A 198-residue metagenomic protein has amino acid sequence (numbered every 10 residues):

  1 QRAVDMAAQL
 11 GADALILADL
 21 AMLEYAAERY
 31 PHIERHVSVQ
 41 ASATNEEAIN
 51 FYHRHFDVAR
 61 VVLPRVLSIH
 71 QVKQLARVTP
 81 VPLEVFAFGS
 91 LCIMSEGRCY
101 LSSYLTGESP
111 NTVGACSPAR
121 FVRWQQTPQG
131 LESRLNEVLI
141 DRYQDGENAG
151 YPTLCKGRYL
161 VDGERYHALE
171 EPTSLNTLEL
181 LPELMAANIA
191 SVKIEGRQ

Functional and structural regions predicted by a protein language model:
Q1-A43, V62, V66-S191, Q198: Active-site pocket-lining/capping segments in soluble small-molecule metabolic enzymes
N45-A48: Conserved nucleotide-cofactor-binding alpha/beta core module
D57-V58: As written
